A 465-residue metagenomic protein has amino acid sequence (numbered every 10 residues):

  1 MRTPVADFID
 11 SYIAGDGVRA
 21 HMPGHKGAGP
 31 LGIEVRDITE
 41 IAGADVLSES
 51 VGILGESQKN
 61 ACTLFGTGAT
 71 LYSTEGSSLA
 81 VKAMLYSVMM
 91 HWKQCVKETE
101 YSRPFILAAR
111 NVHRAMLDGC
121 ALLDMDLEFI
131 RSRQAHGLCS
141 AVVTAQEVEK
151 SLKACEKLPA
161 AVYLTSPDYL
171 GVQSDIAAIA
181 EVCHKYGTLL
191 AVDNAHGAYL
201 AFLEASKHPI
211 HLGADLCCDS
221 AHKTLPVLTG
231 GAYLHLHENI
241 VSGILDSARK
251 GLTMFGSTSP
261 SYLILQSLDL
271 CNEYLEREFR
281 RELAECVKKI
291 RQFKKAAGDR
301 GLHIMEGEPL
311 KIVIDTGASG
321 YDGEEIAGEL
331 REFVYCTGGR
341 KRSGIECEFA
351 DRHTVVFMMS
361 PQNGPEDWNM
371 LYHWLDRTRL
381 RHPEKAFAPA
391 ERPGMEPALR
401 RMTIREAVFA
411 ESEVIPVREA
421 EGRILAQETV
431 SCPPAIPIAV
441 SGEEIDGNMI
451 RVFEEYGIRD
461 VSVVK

Functional and structural regions predicted by a protein language model:
M1-G52: N-terminal "arm"/small-domain region of PLP-dependent enzymes with the aminotransferase-like
R2-D10, E75-H303, Y321: Conserved PLP-enzyme active-site core in the AAT-like
E34-L79: Conserved N-terminal alpha-helix of the aminotransferase class I/II PLP-enzyme fold
S57-Q58, M116, A205, F293 (+2 more regions): Residues within well-ordered alpha-helices
G68-T70, S102-I106, I438: Short active-site oxyanion
L71-S73, V162-T165, V355-S360: Short glycine-rich or small-residue beta-strand-to-loop segments that form or flank ligand, phosphate, metal/Fe-S
K295-S441, G447, V452-Y456: Conserved C-terminal alpha-helix-loop-beta "cap" of PLP-dependent enzymes that closes/shapes the active-site mouth
V461-K465: Charge-dense polyanion-binding interfaces
